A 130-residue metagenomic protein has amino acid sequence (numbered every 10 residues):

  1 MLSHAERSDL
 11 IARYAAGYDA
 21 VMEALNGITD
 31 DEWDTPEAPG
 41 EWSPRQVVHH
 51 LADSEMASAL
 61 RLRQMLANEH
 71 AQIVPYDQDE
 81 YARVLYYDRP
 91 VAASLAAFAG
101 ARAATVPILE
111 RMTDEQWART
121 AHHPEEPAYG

Functional and structural regions predicted by a protein language model:
M1-R45, M56-G130: Aromatic-glycine hotspot motif
H50, S54: Histidine-centered divalent metal-coordination motifs
